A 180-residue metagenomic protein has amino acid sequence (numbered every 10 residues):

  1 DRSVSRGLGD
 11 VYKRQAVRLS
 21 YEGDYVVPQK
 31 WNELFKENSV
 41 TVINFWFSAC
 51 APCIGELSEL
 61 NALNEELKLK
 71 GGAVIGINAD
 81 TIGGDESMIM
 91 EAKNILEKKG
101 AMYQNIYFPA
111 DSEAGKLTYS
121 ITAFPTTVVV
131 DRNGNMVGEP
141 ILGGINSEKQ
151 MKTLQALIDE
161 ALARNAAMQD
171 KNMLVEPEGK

Functional and structural regions predicted by a protein language model:
D1-Q15: Single conserved hydrophobic/aromatic residue that forms the stacking wall/gate of nucleotide- or nucleobase-binding
V11, A49-E56: Short, thiol/selenol-centered motifs that function as redox-active sites or metal-ligating centers
A16-T41: A short beta-strand-turn-helix
V42-I43, V74: Hydrophobic beta-strand anchors of alpha/beta hydrolase catalytic cores
N44-C50, A79: Aromatic-flanked redox-active Cys/Sec active sites in thiol-based oxidoreductases, especially the WC-centered
G55-K98, A110-G115: Structural microenvironment flanking redox-active thiols in thiol-disulfide oxidoreductases
M90-V128, R132-N133, I141: Short, internal strand/loop/helix patches that form the active-site neighborhood or redox-interaction surface
V129-K180: Thiol-/selenol-based redox modules, centered on thioredoxin-like and closely related oxidoreductase domains
